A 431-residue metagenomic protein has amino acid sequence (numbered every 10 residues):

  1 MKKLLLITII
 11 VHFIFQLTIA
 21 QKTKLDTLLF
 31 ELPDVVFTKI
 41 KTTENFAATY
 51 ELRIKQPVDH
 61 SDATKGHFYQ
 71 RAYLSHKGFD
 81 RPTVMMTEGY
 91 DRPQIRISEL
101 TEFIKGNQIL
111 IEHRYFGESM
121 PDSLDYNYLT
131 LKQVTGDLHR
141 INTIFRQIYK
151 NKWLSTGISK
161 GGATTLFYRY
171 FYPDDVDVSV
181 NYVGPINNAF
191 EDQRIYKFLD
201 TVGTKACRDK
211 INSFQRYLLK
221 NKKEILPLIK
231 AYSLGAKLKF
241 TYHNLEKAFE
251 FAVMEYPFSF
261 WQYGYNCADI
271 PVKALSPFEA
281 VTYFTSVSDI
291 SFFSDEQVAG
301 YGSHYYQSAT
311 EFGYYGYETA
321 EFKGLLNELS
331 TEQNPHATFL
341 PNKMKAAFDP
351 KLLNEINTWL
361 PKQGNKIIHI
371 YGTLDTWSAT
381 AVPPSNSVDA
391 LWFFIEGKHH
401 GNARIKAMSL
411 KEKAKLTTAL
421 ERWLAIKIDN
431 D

Functional and structural regions predicted by a protein language model:
M1-T27, L199-K210: Bacterial Sec-dependent N-terminal signal peptides
A20-N107, K411, T418, R422-D431: Catalytic-loop region of hydrolases
E102-P121: Conserved alpha/beta-hydrolase
Y128-Q147: Alpha/beta-hydrolase active-site loop
Y149-S159: Alpha/beta-hydrolase fold nucleophile elbow
G162-D174, S179, I186: Short glycine-enriched nucleophile-adjacent loop and the immediately C-terminal alpha-helix near the catalytic center
V176-A236: A catalytic-pocket lid/entrance helix-loop region that shapes and gates access to the active site across common
S233-F348: Alpha/beta-hydrolase fold active-site neighborhood
